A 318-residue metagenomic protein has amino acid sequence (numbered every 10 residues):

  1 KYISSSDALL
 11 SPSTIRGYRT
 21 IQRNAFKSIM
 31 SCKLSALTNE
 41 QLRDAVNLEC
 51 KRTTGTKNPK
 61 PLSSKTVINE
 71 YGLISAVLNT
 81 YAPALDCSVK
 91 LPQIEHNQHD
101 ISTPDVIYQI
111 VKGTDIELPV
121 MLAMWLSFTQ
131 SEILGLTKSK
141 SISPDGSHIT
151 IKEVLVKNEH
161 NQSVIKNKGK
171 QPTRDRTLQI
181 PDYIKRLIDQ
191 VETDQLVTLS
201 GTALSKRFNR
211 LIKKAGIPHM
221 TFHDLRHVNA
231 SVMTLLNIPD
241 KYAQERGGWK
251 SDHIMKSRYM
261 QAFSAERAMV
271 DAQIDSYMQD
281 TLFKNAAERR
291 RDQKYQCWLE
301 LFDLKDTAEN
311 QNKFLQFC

Functional and structural regions predicted by a protein language model:
N24-A25, C32-D44, T53-K90, S127-S131: N-terminal DNA-binding recognition helix of tyrosine site-specific recombinases/integrases
R43-A45, K51, A82-K112: Flexible interdomain linker/hinge and immediately adjacent N-terminus of the catalytic tyrosine-recombinase domain
N79-L85, M121-L155, K241-Y242: Short, charged phosphate-coordinating catalytic segments
I101, L155, K185, G247-Q273 (+1 more regions): Catalytic-site neighborhood detector that most strongly recognizes the C-terminal catalytic loop/helix of tyrosine
D115, M121, W125, E132 (+4 more regions): C-terminal catalytic core of tyrosine-transesterase DNA break-rejoin enzymes
S141-H148, I238-M260, K284-D292: Short, polar N-cap/turn motifs at the start of nucleic acid-interacting alpha helices
G146, K157-E159, V164-T177, D182 (+2 more regions): C-terminal secondary-structure termini that scaffold catalytic or DNA-interacting sites
Q179-P218: Active-site/catalytic core of tyrosine-dependent DNA strand-transfer enzymes
